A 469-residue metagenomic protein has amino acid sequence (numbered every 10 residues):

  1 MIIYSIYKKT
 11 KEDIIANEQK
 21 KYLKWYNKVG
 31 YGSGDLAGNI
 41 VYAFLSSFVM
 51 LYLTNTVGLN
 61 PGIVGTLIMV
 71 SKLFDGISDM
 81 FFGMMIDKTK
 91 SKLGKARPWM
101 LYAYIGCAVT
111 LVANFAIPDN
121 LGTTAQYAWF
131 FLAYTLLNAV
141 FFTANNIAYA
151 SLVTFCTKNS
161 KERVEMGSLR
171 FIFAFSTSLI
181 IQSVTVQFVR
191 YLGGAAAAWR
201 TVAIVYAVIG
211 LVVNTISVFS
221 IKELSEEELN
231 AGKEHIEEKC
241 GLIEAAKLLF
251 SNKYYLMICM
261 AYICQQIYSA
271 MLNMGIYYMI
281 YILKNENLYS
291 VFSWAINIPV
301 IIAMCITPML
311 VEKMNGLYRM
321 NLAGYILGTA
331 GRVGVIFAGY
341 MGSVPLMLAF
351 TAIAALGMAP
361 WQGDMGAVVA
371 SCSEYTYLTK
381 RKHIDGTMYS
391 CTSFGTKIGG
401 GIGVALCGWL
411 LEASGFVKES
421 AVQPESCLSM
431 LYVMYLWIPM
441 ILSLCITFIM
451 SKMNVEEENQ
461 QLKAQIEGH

Functional and structural regions predicted by a protein language model:
I6-H469: Membrane-embedded alpha-helical bundles of multi-pass transporters/translocases, especially carrier/permease families
